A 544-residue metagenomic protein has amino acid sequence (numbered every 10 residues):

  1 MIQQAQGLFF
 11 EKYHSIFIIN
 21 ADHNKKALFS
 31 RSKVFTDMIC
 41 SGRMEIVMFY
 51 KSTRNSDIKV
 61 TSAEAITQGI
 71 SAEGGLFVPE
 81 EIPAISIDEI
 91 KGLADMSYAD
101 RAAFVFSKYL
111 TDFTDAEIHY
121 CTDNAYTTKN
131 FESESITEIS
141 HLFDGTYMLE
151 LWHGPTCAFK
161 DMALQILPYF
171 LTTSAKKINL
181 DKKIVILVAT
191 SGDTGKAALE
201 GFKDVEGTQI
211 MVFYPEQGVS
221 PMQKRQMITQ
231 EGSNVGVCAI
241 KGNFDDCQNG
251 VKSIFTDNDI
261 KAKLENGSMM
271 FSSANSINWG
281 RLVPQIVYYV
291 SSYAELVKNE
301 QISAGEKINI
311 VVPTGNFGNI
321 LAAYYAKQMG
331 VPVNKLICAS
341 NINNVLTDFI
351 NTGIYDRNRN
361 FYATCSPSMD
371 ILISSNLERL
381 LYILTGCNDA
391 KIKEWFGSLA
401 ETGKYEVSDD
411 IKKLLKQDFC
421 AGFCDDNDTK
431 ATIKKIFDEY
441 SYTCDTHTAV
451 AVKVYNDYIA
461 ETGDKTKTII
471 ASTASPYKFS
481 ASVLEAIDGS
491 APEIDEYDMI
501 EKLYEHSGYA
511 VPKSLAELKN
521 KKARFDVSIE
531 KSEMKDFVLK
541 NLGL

Functional and structural regions predicted by a protein language model:
I2-G7, E11-K12: Extreme N-terminal basic, low-complexity initiation segments that serve as generic localization/processing leaders
F10, A27-F29, E45-L544: PLP-dependent amino-acid enzyme catalytic core
Y13-H14, D22-N24, D37: Intrinsic-disorder-associated, low-complexity terminal segments enriched in Asp/Asn/His/Tyr and depleted of Lys/Arg
